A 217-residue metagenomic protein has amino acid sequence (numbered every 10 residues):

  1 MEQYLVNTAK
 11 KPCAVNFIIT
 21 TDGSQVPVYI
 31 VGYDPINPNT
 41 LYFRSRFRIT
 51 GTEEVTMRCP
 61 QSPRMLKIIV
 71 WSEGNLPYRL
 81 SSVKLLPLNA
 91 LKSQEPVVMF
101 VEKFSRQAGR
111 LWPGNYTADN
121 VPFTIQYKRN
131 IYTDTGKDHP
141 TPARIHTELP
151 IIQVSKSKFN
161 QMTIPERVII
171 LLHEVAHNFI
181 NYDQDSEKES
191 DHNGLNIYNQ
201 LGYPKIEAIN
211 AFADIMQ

Functional and structural regions predicted by a protein language model:
K11-I19, E53-N75: Noncatalytic modules at the cell exterior or secretory-pathway interfaces, chiefly beta-strand-rich lectin/adhesion
S24-S45, R79-L85: Short, surface-exposed beta-strand/strand-loop-strand elements in extracellular ectodomains
D34, N89-T147: Auxiliary, metal-adjacent structural segments of Zn-dependent hydrolase domains
E73-K92: C-terminal edge strands of extracellular/lumenal beta-sandwich accessory domains
Q126-I164, V175-N181: Active-site scaffold of zinc-dependent metalloenzymes
I169-N181, S190-D191: Active-site recognition of the HExxH zinc-binding catalytic motif
D185-L201: An active-site-proximal "capping" alpha-helix that borders the catalytic cofactor pocket
L201-Q217: Long, well-structured alpha-helical subdomains associated with metal-dependent extracellular/ecto-lumenal hydrolases
